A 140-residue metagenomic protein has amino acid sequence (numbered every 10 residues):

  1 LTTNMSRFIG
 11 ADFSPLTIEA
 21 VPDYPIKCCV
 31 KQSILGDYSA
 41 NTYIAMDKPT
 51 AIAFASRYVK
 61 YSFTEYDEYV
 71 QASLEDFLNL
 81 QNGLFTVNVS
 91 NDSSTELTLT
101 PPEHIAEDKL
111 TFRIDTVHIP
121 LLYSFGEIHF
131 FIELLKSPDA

Functional and structural regions predicted by a protein language model:
L1-A140: N-terminal auxiliary interaction/assembly segments of multi-subunit proteins
